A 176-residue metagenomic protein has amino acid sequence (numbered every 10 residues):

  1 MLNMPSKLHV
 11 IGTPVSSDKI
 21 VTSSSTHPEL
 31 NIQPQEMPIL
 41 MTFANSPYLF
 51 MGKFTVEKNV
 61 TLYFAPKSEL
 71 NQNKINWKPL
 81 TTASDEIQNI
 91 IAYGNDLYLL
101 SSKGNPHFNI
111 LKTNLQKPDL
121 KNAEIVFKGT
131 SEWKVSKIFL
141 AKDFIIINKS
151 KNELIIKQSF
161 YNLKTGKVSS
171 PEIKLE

Functional and structural regions predicted by a protein language model:
M1-E176: Peripheral, non-catalytic segments that deliver or gate enzyme domains
